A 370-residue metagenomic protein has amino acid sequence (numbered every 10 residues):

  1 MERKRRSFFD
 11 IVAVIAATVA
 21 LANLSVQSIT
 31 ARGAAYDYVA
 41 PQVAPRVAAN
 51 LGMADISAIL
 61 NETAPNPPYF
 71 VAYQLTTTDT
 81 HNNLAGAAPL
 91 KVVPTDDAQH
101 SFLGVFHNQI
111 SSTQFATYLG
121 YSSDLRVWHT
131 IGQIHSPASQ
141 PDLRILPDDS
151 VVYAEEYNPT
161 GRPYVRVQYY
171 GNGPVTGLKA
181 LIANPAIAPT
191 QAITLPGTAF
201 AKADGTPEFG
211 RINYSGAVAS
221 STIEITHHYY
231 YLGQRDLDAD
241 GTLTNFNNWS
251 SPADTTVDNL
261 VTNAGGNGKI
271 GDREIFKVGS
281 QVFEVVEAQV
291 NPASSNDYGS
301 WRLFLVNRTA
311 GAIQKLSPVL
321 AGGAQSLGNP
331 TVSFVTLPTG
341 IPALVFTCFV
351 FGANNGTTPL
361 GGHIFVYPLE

Functional and structural regions predicted by a protein language model:
M1-S7: N-terminal secretory signal peptides that target proteins for export/translocation
R3, L21-L24, A54: Compositionally biased, low-complexity segments
V12-N23: Bacterial N-terminal signal peptides
S25-A35: Sec-dependent signal peptide cleavage junction
A34-E370: Carbohydrate-active catalytic/glycan-binding domains of CAZyme proteins, especially the secreted or lumenal ectodomains
